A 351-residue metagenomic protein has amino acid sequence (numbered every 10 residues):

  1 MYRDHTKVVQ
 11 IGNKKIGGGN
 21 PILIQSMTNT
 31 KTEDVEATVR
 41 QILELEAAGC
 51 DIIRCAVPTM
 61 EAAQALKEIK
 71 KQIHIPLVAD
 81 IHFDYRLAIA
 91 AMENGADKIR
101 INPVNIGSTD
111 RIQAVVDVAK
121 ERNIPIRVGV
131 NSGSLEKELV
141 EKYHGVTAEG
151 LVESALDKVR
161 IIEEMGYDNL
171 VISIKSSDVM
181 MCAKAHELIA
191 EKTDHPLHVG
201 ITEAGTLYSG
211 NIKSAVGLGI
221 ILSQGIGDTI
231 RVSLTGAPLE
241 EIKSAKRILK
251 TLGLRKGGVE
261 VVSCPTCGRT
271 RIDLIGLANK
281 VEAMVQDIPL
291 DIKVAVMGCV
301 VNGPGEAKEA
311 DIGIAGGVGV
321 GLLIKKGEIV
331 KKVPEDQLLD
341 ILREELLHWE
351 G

Functional and structural regions predicted by a protein language model:
M1-M27, K120, A283: N-terminal amphipathic alpha-helix/helix-capping segment at the start of soluble metabolic enzymes
G19-A37, A56, I75-F83, L139-V152 (+1 more regions): Active-site mouth loops of central-metabolism enzymes
I22-T28, I53-C55, L77-I81, I99-I101 (+6 more regions): Hydrophobic faces of well-ordered beta-strands that scaffold small-molecule active sites in alpha/beta enzyme cores
N29, D34-V35, E46-I69, R100-S108 (+1 more regions): Glycine-rich, proline-tolerant flexible connector loops at the mouths of alpha/beta enzymes
M60-I81, A114-I126, L188-L197, V281-A283: Alpha-helix-loop-beta-strand connector modules within alpha/beta enzyme cores
I73-I75, M92-I99, K120-N123, A190-P196 (+3 more regions): Glycine-enriched alpha-helix->loop->beta-strand junction motifs that scaffold or abut catalytic
R86-R127: Hydrophobic or amphipathic alpha-helical targeting/insertion segments
N131, L139-Q286: Catalytic alpha/beta core domains of metabolic enzymes, predominantly
